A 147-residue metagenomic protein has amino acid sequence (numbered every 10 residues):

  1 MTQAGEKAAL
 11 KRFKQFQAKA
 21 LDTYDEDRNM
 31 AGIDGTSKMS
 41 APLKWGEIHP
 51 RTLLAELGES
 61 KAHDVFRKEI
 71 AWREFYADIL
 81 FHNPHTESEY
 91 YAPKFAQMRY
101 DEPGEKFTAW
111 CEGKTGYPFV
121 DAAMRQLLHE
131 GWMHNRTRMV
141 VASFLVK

Functional and structural regions predicted by a protein language model:
M1-F95: Glycine/tryptophan-enriched, flexible segments
N29-M30, K114-T115, W132: Short helix-capping and inter-helix turn/linker motifs at the boundaries of alpha-helical repeat units
G35, F119-V120, T137-R138: N-terminal alpha-helical segment
G35-S37, D101-F107: Active-site flanking loop/helix segments enriched in acidic
K61-D78, R125-K147: Structured ligand/cofactor/substrate-binding pocket environments in proteins
E87, P93-M98, M139-K147: Active/binding-pocket-proximal capping segment
F107-L127: Helix-hairpin-helix/helix-loop-helix acidic hairpins
